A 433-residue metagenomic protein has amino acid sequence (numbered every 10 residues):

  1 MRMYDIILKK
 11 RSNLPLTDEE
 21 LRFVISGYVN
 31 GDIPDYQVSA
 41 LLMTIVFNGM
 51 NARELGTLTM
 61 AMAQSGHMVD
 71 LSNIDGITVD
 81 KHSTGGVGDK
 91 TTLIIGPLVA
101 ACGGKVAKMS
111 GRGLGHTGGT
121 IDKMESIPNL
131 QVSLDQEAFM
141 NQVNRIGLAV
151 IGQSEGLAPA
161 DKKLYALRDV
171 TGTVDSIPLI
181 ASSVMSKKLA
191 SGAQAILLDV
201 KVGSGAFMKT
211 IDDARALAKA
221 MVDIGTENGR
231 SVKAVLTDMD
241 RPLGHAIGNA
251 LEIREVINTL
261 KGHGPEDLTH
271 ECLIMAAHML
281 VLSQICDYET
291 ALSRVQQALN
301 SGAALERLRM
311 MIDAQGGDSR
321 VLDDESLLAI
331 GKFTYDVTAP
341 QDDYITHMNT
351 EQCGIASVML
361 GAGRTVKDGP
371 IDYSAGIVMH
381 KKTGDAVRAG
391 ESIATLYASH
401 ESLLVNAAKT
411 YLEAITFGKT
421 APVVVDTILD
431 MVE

Functional and structural regions predicted by a protein language model:
M1-G88, R307-A314, D318, V432-E433: Acidic, glycine/proline-rich low-complexity segments that act as flexible tails and inter-domain linkers
D5, K10, P15-T17, Y28 (+6 more regions): Well-ordered secondary-structure scaffolds
F47, L93-A107, K187-G192, E227-N228 (+1 more regions): Alpha-helix C-terminal capping segments
I77-A100, G104-H116: Glycine/serine-rich anion-binding loops at beta->alpha junctions that coordinate negatively charged ligand groups
T92, S110, T117-D122, S154 (+5 more regions): Short acidic, glycine/serine/threonine-rich loops at helix termini
M109, V143, I151-S154, D199-G203 (+1 more regions): Short beta-strand segments
K123-A149, K219-G225, G229: A glycine-rich helix N-cap at a beta->alpha junction
N144-A193: Phosphate/diphosphate-binding glycine-rich loops and adjacent basic-rich segments that engage nucleotide
